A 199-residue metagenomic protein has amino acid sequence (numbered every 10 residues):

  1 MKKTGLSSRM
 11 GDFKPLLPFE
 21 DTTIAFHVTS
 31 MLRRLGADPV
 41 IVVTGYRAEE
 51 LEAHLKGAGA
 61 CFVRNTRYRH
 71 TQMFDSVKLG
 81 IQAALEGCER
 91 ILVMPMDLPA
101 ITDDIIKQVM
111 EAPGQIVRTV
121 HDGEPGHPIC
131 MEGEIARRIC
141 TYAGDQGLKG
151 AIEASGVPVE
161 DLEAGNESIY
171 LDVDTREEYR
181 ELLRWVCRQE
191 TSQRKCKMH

Functional and structural regions predicted by a protein language model:
M1-T44: N-terminal glycine-rich phosphate-binding loop and ensuing alpha1 helix
E20, V63-R67, L162-E163: Short beta->alpha connector loops at strand-helix junctions that form conserved, small/polar/Pro-enriched
F26-R90: Conserved N-terminal catalytic core of the sugar/cofactor nucleotidyltransferase
M94-M96: Active-site acidic Asp-centered loop
L98-A100: Acidic metal-phosphate-binding loop of nucleotide-sugar-dependent transferases
D104-E124: Conserved donor-nucleotide/metal-binding helix-loop-beta segment in metal-dependent transferases, i.e., the alpha-helix
P125-S155: Short, glycine-/small-residue-rich phosphate/pyrophosphate-handling segment
A143-H199: Conserved alpha/beta core of the MobA/IspD/sugar-nucleotide pyrophosphorylase nucleotidyltransferase superfamily
